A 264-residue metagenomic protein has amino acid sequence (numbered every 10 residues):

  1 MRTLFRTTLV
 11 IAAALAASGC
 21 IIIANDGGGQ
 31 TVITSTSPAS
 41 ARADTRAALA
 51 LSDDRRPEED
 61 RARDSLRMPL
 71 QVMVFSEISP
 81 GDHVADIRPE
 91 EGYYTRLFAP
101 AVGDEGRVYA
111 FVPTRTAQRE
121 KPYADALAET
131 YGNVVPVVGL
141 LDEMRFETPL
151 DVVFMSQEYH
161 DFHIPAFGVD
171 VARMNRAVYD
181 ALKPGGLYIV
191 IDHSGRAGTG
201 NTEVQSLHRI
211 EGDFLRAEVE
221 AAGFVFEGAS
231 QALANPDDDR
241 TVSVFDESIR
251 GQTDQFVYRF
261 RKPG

Functional and structural regions predicted by a protein language model:
I21-I23: Bacterial signal peptide processing site
A47-F75, S79: Class I SAM-dependent methyltransferase Rossmann-like catalytic core, especially the SAM/SAH-binding loop
G81-E90: Conserved class I S-adenosyl-L-methionine
A99-P100, V169-P184: A short glycine-rich, Lys/Arg-flanked "PGG" loop and its adjoining helix->strand segment in the class I
E120-M144: S-adenosyl-L-methionine
M144-V153: A short acidic, Gly/Pro-enriched loop at the edge of an enzyme's catalytic core that lines a small-molecule cofactor
G185-H193: Conserved beta-strand signature within the Rossmann-like core of class I S-adenosyl-L-methionine
D237-G264: Core SAM-dependent methyltransferase catalytic element
